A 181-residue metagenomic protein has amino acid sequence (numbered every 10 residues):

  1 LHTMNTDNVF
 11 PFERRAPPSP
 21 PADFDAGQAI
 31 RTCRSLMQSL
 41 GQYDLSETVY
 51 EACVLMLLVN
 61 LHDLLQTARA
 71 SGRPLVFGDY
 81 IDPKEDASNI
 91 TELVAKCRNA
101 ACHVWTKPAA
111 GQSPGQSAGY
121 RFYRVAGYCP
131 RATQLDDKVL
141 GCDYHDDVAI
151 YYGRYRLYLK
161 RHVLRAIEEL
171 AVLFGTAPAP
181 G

Functional and structural regions predicted by a protein language model:
L1, A29-R34, A68-R69, D136-V139: Short, compositionally biased low-complexity segments
H2-D44: Charged alpha-helical initiation segments
P21-R31, T48, A52, M56 (+2 more regions): Alpha-helix boundary/N-cap detector
R31-K84, S88: Short, contiguous, well-structured surface segments enriched in hydrophobic/aromatic residues
L65-G72, C102-A109, F174, P178: Long, hydrophobic, amphipathic alpha-helical segments used as structural scaffolds
A87-G115: Histidine-centered, metal-coordinating catalytic motifs and their short helical/loop contexts
W105-D143: Aromatic- and Lys/Arg-enriched surface recognition patch
D136-G181: A hydrophobic membrane-anchoring alpha-helix module
